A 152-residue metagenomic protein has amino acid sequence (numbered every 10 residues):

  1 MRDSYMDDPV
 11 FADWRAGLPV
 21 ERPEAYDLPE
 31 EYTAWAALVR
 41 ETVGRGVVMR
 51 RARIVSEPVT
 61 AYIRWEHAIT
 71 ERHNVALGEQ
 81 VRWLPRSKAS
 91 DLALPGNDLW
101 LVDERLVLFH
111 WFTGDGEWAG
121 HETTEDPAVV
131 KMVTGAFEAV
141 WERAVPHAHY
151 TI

Functional and structural regions predicted by a protein language model:
M1, R50-R53, R82-P85, L101 (+1 more regions): A structural signal for short, well-ordered beta-strand segments and their strand-loop junctions that often border
M1-V55: PLD-like (HKD) phosphodiesterase/transphosphatidyltransferase domain
D7-P9, V59-Y62, L108-H110: Short catalytic/ligand-binding loop motif for oxyanion handling, primarily in non-cytosolic enzymes, centered on
E41-T42, H73-N74, V140: Hydrophobic helix-cap positions at the C-terminus of alpha-helices in RecA-like/P-loop ATPase nucleotide-binding cores
E57-A93: HKD-type phospholipase D/PLD-like phosphodiesterase module
A89-E122: HKD (HxKxxxxD) catalytic microenvironment of the phospholipase D
D115-I152: Signature of lipid phosphatidyltransferase scaffolds
